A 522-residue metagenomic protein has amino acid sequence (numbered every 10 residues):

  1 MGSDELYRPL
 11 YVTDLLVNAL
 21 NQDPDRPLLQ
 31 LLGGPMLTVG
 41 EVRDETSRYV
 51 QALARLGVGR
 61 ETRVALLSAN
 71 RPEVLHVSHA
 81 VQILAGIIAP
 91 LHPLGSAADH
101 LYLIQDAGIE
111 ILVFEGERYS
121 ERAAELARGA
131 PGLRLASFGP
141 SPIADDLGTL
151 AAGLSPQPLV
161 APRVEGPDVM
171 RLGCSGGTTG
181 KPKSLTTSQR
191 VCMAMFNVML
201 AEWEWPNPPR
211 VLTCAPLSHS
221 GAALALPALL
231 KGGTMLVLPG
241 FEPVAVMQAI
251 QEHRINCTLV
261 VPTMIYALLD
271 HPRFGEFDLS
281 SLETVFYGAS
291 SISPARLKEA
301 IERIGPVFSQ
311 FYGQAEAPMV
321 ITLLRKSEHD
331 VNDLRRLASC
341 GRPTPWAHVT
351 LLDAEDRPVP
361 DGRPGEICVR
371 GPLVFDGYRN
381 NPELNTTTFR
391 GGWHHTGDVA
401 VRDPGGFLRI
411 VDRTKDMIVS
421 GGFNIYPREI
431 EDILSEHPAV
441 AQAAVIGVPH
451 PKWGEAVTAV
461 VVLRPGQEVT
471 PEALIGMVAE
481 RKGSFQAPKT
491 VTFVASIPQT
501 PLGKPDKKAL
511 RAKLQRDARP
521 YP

Functional and structural regions predicted by a protein language model:
P9-L10, P24-D25, S137, P142 (+4 more regions): Conserved pre-ATP/AMP-binding loop-to-beta segment of ANL
P35, Q51-A98, N424: Conserved AMP-binding/adenylate-forming
M36-G40, M170-A194: Conserved AMP-binding A3 loop
R55-L56, I83-L150, P465-Q467: Structural core segment of the AMP-binding/adenylate-forming
G95, L112-F114, T258, G371 (+4 more regions): AMP-binding/adenylate-forming catalytic core of the ANL superfamily
M193-R210, S218-C257, H271: Conserved AMP-binding/adenylation subdomain of ANL enzymes
L230, I255-L259, D270-R335, H348 (+1 more regions): Gly/Ser/Thr-rich phosphate-binding loop
R342-W346, R357-T388, I425: Conserved ATP/PPi-binding loop(s) of AMP-dependent carboxylate-activating enzymes
